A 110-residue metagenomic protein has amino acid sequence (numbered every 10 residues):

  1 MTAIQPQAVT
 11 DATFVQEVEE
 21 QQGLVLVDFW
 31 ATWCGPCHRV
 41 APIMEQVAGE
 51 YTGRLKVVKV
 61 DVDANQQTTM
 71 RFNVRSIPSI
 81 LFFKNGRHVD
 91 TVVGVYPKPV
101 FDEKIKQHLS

Functional and structural regions predicted by a protein language model:
M1-L26, A31-K56, A64-S79, K84-S110: Proteins that catalyze or organize thiol-disulfide redox chemistry and the adjacent proteostasis machinery handling
V60: Cofactor-binding loops of NAD(P)H-dependent oxidoreductases, dominated by short-chain dehydrogenase/reductases
